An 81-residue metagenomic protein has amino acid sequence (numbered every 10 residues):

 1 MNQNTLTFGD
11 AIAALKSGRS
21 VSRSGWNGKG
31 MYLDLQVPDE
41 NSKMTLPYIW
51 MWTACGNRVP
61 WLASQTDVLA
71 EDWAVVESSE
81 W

Functional and structural regions predicted by a protein language model:
M1-N4, E80: Intrinsically disordered, low-complexity linkers and terminal tails enriched in Pro/Gly and often acidic or mixed-charge
Q3-D34, E40-L46, M51-N57, Q65: Catalytic phosphate/metal-binding cores of nucleic-acid and nucleotide-processing enzymes, i.e., regions that mediate
M51-W81: Short, compact, well-ordered microdomains
